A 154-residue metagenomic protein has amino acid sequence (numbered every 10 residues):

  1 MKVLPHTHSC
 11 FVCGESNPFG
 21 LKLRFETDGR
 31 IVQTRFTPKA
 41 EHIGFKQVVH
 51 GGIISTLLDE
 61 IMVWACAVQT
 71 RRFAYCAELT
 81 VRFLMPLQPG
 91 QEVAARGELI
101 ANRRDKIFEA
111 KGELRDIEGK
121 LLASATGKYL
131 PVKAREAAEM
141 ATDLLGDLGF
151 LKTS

Functional and structural regions predicted by a protein language model:
M1, L87-P89, I100-S154: HotDog/MaoC-like acyl-thioester-processing domains
M1-E41, A141, L145-S154: Non-catalytic linker/capping segments at the edges of enzyme domains
H6, F19-L21, R30-V32, Y75-L79 (+3 more regions): A generic structural signal for short beta-strands and their flanking turns/coil linkers
Q33, P38-L57: A conserved, well-ordered hydrophobic junction motif at loop->secondary-structure transitions
F36-P38, F83, P131: Hydrophobic residues in beta-strands and at strand termini
I61-A94, L99, I107, T126: Hydrophobic beta-strand-centered segment that forms part of the acyl-chain substrate-binding groove
